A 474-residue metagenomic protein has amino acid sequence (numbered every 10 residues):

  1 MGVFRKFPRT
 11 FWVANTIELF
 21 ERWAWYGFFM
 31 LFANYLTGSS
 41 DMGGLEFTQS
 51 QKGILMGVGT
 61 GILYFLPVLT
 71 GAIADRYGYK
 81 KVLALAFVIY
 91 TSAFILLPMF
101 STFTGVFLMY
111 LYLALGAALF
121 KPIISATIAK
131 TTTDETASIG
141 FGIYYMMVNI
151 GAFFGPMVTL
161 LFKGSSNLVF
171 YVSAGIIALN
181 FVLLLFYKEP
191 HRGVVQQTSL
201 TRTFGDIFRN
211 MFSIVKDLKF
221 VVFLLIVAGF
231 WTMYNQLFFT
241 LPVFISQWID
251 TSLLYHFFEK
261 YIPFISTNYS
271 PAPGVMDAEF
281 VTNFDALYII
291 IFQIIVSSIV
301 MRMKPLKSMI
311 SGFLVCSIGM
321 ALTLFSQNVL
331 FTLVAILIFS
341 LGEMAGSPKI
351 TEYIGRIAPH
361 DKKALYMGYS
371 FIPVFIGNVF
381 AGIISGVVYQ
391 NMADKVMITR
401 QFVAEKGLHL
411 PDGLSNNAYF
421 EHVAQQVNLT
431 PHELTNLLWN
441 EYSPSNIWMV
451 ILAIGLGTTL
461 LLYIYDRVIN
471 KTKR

Functional and structural regions predicted by a protein language model:
M1-F11, V195-L225, T251, F257: Juxtamembrane intracellular "pre-TM" segments in multi-pass secondary transporters
F28-Q51, F239-D277: Short amphipathic helix-loop junctions that connect adjacent transmembrane helices in Major Facilitator Superfamily/SLC
G53-A72, N283-V296: Central cavity-lining transmembrane alpha-helices of secondary-active solute carriers, predominantly the Major
V88-T102, L314-Q327: C-terminal ends and interior cores of transmembrane alpha-helices in multi-pass membrane transporters/permeases
L119-T133, M344-P359: Intracellular juxtamembrane helix-capping segments at the cytosolic ends of symmetry-related transmembrane helices
T136-K163, A174-I177, S370-S385, Y389: Glycine-rich segments within core transmembrane alpha-helices of 12-TM secondary carriers
N167-F186, Q401-H409, Y442-I464: Symmetry-related core transmembrane helices of the 12-TM Major Facilitator Superfamily/SLC fold
